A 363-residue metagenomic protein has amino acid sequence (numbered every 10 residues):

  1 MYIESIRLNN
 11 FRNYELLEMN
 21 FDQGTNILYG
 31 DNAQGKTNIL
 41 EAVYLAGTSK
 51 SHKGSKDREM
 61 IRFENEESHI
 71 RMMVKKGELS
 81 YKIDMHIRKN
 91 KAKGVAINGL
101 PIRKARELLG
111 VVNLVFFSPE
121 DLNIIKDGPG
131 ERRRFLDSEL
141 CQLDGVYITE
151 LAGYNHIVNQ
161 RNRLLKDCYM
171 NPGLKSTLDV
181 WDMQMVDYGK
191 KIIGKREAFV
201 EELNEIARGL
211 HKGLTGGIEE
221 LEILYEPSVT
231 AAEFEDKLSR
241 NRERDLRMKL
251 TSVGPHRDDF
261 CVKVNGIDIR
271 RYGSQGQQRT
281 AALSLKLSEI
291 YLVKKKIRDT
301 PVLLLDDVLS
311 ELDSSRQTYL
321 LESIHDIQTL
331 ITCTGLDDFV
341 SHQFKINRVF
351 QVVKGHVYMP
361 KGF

Functional and structural regions predicted by a protein language model:
M1-D31, Y169-V302, E311, S315 (+4 more regions): Conserved NTPase motor "head" modules and their coupling/switch loops across ABC/AAA+ ATPases, GTPases, and GHKL ATPases
G35-K36: Conserved lysine of the Walker
Y44: Helix-to-loop junction immediately C-terminal to a conserved catalytic motif
G47-I125, P129-E131, L140-L143, Y147 (+2 more regions): Nucleotide-state sensing region of NTPase/ATPase domains
M72, Q328-G335: Structural recognition of the conserved hydrophobic beta-strand(s) that form the central parallel beta-sheet of P-loop
R106-L114, S118-M183, M359-P360: A conserved P-loop NTPase coupling/switch region
D306-V308: Walker B catalytic acidic pair
